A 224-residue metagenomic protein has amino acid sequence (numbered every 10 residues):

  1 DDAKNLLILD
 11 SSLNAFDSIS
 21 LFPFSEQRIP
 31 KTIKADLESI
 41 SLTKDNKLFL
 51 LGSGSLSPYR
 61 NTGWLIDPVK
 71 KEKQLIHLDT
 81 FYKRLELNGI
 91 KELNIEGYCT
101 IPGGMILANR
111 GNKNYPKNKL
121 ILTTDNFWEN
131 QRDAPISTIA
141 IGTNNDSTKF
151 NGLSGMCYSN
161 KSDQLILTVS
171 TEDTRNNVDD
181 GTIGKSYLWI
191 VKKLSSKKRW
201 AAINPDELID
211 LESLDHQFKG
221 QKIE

Functional and structural regions predicted by a protein language model:
D1-E224: Sequence/structural signature of beta-propeller domains
